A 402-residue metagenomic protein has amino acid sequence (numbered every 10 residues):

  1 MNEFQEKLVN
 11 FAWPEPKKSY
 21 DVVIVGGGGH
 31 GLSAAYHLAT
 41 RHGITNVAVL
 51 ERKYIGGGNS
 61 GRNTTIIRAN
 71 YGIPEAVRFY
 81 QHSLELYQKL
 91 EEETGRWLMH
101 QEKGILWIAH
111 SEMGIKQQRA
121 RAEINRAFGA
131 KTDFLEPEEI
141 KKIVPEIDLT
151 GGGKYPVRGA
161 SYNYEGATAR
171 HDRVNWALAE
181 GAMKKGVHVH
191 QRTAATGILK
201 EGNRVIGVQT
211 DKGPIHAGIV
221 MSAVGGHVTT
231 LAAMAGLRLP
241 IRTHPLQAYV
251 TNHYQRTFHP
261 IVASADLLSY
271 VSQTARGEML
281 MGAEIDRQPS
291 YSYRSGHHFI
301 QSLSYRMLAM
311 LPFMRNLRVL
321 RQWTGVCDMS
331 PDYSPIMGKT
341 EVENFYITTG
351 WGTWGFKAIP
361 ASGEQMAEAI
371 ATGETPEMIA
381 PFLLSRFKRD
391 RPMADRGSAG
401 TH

Functional and structural regions predicted by a protein language model:
M1-V22, T40-T45: Extreme N-terminal leader/targeting segments of oxidoreductases
G27-H30, R52: Glycine-rich Rossmann-fold phosphate-binding loop(s) that bind the pyrophosphate of adenine dinucleotide cofactors
A39-S60: Glycine-rich FAD pyrophosphate-binding loop
T64-E146, L268, H298, R306-L308: Dinucleotide-binding Rossmann-like beta1-alpha1 core, especially the glycine-rich loop that anchors the ADP
K89, Q101, H110-K185, H190-Q191 (+2 more regions): Flavin (FAD/FMN) cofactor-binding and adjacent substrate-gating region of FAD-dependent oxidoreductase domains
T210, P214-H259: Central helical "cap/lid" subdomain
H253-Y346: Active-site lid/adjacent beta-loop-alpha segment flanking the redox-cofactor pocket in flavoenzymes
L308-H402: C-terminal catalytic lobe of FAD-dependent flavoproteins
